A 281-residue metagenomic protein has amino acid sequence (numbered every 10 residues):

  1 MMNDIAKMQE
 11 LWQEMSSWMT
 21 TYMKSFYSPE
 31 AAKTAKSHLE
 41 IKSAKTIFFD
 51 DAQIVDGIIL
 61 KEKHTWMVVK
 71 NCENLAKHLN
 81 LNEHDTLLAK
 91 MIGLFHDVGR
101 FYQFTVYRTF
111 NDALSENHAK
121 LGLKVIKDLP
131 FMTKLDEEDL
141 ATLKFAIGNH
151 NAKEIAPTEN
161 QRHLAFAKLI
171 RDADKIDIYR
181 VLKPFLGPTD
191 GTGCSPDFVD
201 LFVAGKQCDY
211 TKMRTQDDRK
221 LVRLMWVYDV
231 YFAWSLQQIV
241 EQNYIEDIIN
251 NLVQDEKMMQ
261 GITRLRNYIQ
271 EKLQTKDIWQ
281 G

Functional and structural regions predicted by a protein language model:
M2-K120, N160: Acidic/His-rich, divalent-metal-binding segments that scaffold phosphate/diphosphate chemistry
M2-K7, G57-W66, K70, N74-N82 (+3 more regions): Divalent metal-dependent phosphate-bond-processing catalytic cores, especially two-metal-ion Mg2+/Mn2+ enzymes that act
L11-W18, E30, K36-S43, L135 (+2 more regions): Long hydrophobic alpha-helices with heptad-repeat/coiled-coil character
S43-D50, R100-F104, L129-E137, R180-F185: Short low-complexity stretches enriched in small and charged residues
I58-K61, D112-E116, L135-D139, I147 (+1 more regions): A generic short-segment signal for beta-strand/edge and adjacent turn/coil regions
N80-M91, F131-G148, H163-L169: Acidic/histidine metal-binding catalytic segments
T105-N111, I126-L129, G148-T158: Short acidic, glycine/Ser/Thr-rich loop/turn "cap" segments at secondary-structure junctions
A113-F131, L140-A141: Hydrophobic alpha-helical segments and helix pairs
